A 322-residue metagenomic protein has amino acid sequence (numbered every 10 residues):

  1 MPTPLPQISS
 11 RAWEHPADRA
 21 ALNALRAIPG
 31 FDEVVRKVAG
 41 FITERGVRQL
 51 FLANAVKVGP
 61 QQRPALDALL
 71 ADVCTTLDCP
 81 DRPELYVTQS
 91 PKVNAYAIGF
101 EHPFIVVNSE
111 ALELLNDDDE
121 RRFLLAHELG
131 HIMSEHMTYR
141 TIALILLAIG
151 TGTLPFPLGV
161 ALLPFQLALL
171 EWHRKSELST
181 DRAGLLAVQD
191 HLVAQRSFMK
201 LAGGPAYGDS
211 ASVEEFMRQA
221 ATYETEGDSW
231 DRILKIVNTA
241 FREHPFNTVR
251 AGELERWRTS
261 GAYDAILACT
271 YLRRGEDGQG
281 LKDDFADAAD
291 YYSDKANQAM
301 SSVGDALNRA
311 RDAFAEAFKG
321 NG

Functional and structural regions predicted by a protein language model:
M1-E101, D264-G322: Hydrophobic or amphipathic, alpha-helical segments that drive membrane association/targeting
G30, V87-G99, F165, L185-D287: Active-site-proximal gating segments in proteases and membrane effectors
G59-Q61, A65, V106-F123, E171-R174: Short pre-active-site segment immediately N-terminal to the catalytic Zn-binding motif
L70, V107, H127, T180 (+1 more regions): Divalent metal-coordination and catalytic microenvironments
L70-C74, H173-Q195: An active-site-proximal "capping" alpha-helix that borders the catalytic cofactor pocket
L125-S134, S179, A183: Active-site His/Glu-centered metal-binding helix of metallohydrolases
L129-A148: Catalytic Zn2+-binding segment of zinc metalloproteases
I149-E177, G184-A187: Post-HExxH zinc-binding segment in Zn-dependent metallohydrolases
